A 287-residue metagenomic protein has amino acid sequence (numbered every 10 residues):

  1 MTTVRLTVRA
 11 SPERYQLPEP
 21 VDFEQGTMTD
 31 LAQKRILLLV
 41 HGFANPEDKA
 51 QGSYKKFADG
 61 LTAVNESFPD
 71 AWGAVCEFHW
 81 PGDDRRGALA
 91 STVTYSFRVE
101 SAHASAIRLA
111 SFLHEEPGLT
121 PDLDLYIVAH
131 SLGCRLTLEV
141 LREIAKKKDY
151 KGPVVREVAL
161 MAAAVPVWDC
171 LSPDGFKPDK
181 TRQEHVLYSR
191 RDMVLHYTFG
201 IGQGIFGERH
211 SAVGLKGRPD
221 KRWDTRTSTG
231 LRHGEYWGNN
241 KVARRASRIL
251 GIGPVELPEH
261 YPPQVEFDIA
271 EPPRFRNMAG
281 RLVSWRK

Functional and structural regions predicted by a protein language model:
M1-A32, F43-A58, T62-D124, R142-E157 (+1 more regions): Lipolytic serine-hydrolase domain surface
L38-H41, H130: The conserved beta1-alpha1 loop
L109, V128-G133, T137: Gly/Ala-rich beta-loop-alpha elbow adjacent to hydrolase catalytic centers
